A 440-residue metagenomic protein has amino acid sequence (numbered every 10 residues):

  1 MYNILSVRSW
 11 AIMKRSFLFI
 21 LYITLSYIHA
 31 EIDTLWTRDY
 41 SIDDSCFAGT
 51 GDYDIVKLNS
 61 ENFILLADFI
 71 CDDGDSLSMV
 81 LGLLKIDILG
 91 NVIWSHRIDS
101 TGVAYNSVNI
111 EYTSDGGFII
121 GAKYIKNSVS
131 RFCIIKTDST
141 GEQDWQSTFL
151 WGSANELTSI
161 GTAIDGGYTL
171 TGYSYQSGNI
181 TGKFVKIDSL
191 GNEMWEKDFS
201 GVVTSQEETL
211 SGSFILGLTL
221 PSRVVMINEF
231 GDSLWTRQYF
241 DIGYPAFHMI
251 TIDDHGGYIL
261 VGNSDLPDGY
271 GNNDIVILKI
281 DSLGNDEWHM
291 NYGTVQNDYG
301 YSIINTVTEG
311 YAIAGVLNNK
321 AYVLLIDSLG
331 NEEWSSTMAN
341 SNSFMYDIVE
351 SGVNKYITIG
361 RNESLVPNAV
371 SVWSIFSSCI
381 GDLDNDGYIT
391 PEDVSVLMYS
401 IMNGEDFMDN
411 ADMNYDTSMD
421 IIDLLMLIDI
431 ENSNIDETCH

Functional and structural regions predicted by a protein language model:
L5, R15-S26: Sec-dependent N-terminal signal peptides
M13-R15, N59: N-terminal leader/targeting signatures
K14, I357, A369, I435-H440: Terminal low-complexity interaction tails
Y27-T34, I435-T438: Bacterial Sec-dependent N-terminal signal peptides
A30-S378: A sequence-level/structural motif corresponding to short, flexible coil/turn segments enriched in small polar residues
S377-H440: Cellulosome-associated attachment modules in secreted, modular CAZymes
